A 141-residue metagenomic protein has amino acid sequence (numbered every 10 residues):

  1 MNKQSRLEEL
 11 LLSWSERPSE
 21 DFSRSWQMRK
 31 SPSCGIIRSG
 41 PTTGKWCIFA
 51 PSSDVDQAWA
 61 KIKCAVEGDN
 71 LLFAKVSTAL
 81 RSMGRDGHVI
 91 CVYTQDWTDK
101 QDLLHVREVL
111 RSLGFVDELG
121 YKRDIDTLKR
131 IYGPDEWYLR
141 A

Functional and structural regions predicted by a protein language model:
M1-A141: Structured alpha/beta or helical-core interaction and ligand-binding surfaces enriched in interleaved
